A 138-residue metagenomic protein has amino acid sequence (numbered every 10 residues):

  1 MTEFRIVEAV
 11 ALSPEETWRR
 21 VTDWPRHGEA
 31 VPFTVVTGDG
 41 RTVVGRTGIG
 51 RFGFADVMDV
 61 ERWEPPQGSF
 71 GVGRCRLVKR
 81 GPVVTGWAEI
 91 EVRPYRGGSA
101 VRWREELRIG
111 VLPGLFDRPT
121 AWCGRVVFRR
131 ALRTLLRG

Functional and structural regions predicted by a protein language model:
M1-G40: Hydrophobic ligand-binding cavity/cleft-lining segments
E15-R19, G97, R133, R137: Replace "anionic and nucleotidyl ligands
E29-G38, I49-A100, E106-I109, R137: Hydrophobic-ligand binding "helix-grip"
V43-G45: Ser/Thr-rich, low-complexity intrinsically disordered terminal regions
E106-G138: A conserved amphipathic terminal alpha-helix motif
